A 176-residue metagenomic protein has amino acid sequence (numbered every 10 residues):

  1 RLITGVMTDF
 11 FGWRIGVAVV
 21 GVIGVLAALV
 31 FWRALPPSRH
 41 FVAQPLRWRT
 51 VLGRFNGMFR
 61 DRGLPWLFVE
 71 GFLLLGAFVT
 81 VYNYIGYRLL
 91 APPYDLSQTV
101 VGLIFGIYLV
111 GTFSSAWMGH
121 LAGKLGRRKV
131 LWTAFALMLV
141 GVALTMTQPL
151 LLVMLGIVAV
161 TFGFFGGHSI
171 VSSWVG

Functional and structural regions predicted by a protein language model:
L2-F11, L89-L90, L121-A122: Interfacial helix-cap and linker-helix signal at transmembrane-aqueous boundaries of multi-pass secondary transporters
T8, F113-R127: Helix-to-loop junctions at the C-terminal end of transmembrane segments in multipass secondary transporters
D9-V22: A membrane-interface helix-boundary motif in multi-pass transporters
G21-A43: C-terminal membrane-cytosol helix-exit motif in multi-pass small-molecule transporters
R60-V81, M154, V158-F162: Pair of pore-lining "gating" transmembrane helices in MFS-fold secondary transporters
G76-Y94: Helix-loop boundary and gating motifs at the non-cytosolic
P92-V110: Loop-to-transmembrane helix entry
G126-V171: C-terminal transmembrane helical hairpin of 12-TM major facilitator-type secondary transporters
